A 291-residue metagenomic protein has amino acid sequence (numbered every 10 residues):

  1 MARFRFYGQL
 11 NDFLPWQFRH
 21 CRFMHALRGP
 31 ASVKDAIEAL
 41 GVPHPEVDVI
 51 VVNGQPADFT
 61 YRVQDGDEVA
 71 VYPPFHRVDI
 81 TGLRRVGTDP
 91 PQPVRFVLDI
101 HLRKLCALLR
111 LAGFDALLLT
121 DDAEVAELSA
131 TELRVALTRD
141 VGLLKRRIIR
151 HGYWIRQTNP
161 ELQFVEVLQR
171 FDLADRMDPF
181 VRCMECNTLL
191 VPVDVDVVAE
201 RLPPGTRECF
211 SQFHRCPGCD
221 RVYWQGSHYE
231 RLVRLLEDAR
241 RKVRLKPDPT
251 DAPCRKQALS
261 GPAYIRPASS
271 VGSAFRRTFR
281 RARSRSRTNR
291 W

Functional and structural regions predicted by a protein language model:
M1-R95: Ubiquitin-like/PB1-type beta-grasp interaction modules and other compact soluble beta-rich domains
T60, E200-F213: Short linker/helix segments within small regulatory modules
D89-L119: Short, charged N-terminal beta->alpha structural module
T120-K145: BRCT (BRCA1 C-terminal) domain core and associated BRCT-interaction motifs
R170-P179, G205-F210: Short, flexible, mixed-charge glycine/proline-rich loop motifs that serve as phosphate/nucleic-acid-contacting
C183-C186, C216-C219: Short cysteine-rich clusters marking metal-coordination/redox-active sites
T188-V195, W224: Short functional micro-motifs and their immediate structural scaffolds
K242-W291: Intrinsic disorder/low-complexity segments
